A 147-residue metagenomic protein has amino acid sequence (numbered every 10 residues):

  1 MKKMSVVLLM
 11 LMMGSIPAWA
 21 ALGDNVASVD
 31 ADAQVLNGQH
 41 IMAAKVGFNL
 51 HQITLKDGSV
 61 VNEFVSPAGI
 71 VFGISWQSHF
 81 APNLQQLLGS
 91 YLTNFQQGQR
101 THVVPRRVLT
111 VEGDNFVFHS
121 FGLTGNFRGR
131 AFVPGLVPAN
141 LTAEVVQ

Functional and structural regions predicted by a protein language model:
M1-K2: N-terminal secretory signal peptides that target proteins for export/translocation
S5-G14: Sec-dependent N-terminal signal peptides
I16-L22: Sec/Tat signal peptide C-region and signal peptidase I cleavage site
G23-H40: Short N-terminal segments immediately surrounding and downstream of signal-peptide cleavage
A44-V46, L84-Q85: C-terminal accessory/tail domains of diverse enzymes
V46-L50, T54-V61, G135: A charge-rich, low-complexity, intrinsically flexible signal that marks solvent-exposed coils, linkers, repeats
V65-V104: Mature extracytoplasmic domains of secretory-pathway proteins
Y91-Q147: Helix-rich interaction surfaces within compact, conserved domain-sized segments that mediate assembly or partner
